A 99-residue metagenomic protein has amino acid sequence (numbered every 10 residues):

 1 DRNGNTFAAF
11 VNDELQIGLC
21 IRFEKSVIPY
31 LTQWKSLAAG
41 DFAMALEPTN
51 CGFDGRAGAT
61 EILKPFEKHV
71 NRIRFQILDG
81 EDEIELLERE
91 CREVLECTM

Functional and structural regions predicted by a protein language model:
D1-K68, R89: A contiguous, surface-exposed recognition patch within enzymatic or periplasmic domains that forms
F66-D79: Short, hydrophobic/aromatic-enriched beta-strand segments in well-ordered soluble domains
L78-M99: Terminal connector regions
